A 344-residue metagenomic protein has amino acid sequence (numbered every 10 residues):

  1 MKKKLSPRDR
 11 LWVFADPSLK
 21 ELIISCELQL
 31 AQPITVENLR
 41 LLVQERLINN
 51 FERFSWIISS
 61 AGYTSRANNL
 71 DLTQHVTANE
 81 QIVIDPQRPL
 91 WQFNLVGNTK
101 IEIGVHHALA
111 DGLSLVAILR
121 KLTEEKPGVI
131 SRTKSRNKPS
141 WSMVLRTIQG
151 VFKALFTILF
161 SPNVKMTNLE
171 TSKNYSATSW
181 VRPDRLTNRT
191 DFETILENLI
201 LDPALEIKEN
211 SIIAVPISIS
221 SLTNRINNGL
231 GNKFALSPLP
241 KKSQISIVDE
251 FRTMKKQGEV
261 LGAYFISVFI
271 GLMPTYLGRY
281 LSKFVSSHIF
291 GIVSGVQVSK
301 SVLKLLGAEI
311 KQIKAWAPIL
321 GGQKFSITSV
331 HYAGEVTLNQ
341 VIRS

Functional and structural regions predicted by a protein language model:
M1-E21: Generic start-of-chain signal for non-secretory N-termini
K2-L5, E27-L41, L47, F54-G322 (+1 more regions): Soluble acyl-CoA-dependent acyltransferase catalytic core bearing the H(X)4D motif
I23, N98-K100, A333-N339: Glycine-rich, often proline-containing surface loops adjacent to acidic residues and nearby aromatics that form
G322-S344: Extended, hydrophobic beta-loop-alpha segments that form or line the acyl/peptidyl-thioester binding and transfer paths
